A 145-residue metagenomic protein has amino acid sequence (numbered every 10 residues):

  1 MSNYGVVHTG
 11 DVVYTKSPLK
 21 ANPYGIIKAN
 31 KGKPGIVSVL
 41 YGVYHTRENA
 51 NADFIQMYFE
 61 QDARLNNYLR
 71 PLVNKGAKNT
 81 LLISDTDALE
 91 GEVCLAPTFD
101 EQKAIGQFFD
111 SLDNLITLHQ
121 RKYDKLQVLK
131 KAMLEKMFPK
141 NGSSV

Functional and structural regions predicted by a protein language model:
M1-V145: Feature detects amphipathic, helix-rich regulatory segments
